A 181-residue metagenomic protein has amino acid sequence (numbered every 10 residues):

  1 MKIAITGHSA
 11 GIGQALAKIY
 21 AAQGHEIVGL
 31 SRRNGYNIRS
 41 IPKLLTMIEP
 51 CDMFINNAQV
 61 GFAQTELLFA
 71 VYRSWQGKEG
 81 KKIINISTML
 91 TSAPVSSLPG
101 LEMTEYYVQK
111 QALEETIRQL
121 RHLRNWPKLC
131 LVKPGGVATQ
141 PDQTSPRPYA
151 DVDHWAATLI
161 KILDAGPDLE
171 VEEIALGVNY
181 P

Functional and structural regions predicted by a protein language model:
I3-I5, Q23-R32, L131-K133: Short, hydrophobic beta-strand segments that form beta-sheet elements in well-ordered domains
A4-Q23: N-terminal Rossmann NAD(P)H-binding glycine-rich loop of SDR-like oxidoreductase domains
I5-T6, I55-N57, K82-T91, K128-K133: Structural signature of the Rossmann-like NAD(P)-dependent dehydrogenase/reductase core
Y20, L44-N56, E79: A glycine-rich helix->loop->beta "capping" turn within Rossmann-like NAD(P)(H)-dependent oxidoreductase domains
I27-T46, V60, E66: Adenosine-cofactor binding site in Rossmann-like domains, unifying the SAM/SAH pocket of S-adenosylmethionine-dependent
A63, Q76, G80-L123, G135-T139: Catalytic loop of short-chain dehydrogenase/reductase
H122-A150: Flexible, glycine-rich beta-alpha linker
L131, T144-P181: C-terminal helical subdomain
